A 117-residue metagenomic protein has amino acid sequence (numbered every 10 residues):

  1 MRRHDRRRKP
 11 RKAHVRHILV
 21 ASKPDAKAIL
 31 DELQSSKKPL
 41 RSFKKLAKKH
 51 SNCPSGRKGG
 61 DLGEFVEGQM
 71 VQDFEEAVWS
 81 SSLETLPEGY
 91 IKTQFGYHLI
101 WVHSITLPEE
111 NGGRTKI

Functional and structural regions predicted by a protein language model:
M1-A21, K49-H50, D73-K116: Proteostasis/folding factors centered on peptidyl-prolyl cis-trans isomerases
H4-P10, E32-R41: Phosphate-binding glycine-rich loops and adjacent basic patches that engage nucleotide phosphates, nucleic-acid
K9, A13, A26-K27, P54 (+1 more regions): General secondary-structure edge motif
H14-I18, K27-K37, D61-E64: Second-shell loop/turn segments in exported
P24-K27, D31, Q72, E76: Amphipathic alpha-helical interface elements that mediate macromolecular binding in regulatory proteins
S35-D73, E109: Peptidyl-prolyl cis-trans isomerase
